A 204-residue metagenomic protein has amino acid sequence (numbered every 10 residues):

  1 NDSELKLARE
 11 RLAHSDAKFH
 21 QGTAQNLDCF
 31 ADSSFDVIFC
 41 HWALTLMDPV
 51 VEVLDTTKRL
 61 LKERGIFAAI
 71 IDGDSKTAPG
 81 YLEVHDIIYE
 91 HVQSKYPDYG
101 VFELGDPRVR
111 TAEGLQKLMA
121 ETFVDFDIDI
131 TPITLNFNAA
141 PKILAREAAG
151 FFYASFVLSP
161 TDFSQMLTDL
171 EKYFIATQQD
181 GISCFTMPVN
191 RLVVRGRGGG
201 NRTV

Functional and structural regions predicted by a protein language model:
N1-C29, E52: Class I SAM-dependent methyltransferase SAM/SAH-binding core
R9-L12, I88, M119, F174: Conserved hydrophobic residues forming the short capping helix/wall of the S-adenosyl-L-methionine
A13, D48, K62, A120 (+1 more regions): Short conserved AdoMet
A17, F35-D36: Local beta-strand N-terminus motif with an aromatic residue
H20, F39, A68: Conserved Rossmann-like nucleotide-binding pocket used by diverse enzymes that bind dinucleotide cofactors
D36-V51, G73: A short SAM/SAH-binding and catalytic strip from SAM-dependent methyltransferases
V51, K58, R64-F137: Conserved catalytic/acceptor-binding region of the Class I
L104-V204: Conserved Class I S-adenosyl-L-methionine
